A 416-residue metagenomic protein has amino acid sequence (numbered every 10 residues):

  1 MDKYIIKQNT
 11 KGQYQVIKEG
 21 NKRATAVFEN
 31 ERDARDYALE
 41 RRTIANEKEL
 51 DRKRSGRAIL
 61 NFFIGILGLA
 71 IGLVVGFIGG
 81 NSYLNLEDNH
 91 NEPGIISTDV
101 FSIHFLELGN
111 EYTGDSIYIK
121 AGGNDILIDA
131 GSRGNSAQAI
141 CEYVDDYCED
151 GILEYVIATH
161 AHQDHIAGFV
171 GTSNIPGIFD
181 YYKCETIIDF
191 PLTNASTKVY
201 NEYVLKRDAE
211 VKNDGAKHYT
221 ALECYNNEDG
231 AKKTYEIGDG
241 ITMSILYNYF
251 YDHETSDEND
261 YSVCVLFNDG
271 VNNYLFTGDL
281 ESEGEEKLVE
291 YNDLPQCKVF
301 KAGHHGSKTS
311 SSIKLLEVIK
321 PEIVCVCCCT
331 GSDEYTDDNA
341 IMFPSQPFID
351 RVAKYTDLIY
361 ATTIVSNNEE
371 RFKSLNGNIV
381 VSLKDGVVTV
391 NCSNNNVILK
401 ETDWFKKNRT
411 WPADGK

Functional and structural regions predicted by a protein language model:
M1-G12, I44: Short N-terminal "domain-start" leader segments that mark the transition from disordered tails or signal peptides into
F28-N46: A short, charged, amphipathic alpha-helix used as a generic interaction element across diverse proteins
D51-G68: N-terminal Sec-pathway targeting helices
S82-I152, A221-Q296, R371-K416: Core dinuclear metal-dependent hydrolase active-site scaffold
Y112-T113, G134-N135, A161-A167, T193-T197 (+5 more regions): Active-site environment of divalent metal-dependent phosphoester hydrolases
G122-I126, G134-D189, E290-S307, K320-C325: Active-site metal-binding motif and surrounding structural segment of the metallo-beta-lactamase
Q163-D180, S196-L205, S312-L316, A340-I341: Metal-dependent catalytic neighborhoods of phosphoester/phosphodiester hydrolases
V211, L288, C297-I319, I323-E369: Internal alpha/beta domain cores that form substrate/cofactor-binding pockets in large enzymes and binding proteins
